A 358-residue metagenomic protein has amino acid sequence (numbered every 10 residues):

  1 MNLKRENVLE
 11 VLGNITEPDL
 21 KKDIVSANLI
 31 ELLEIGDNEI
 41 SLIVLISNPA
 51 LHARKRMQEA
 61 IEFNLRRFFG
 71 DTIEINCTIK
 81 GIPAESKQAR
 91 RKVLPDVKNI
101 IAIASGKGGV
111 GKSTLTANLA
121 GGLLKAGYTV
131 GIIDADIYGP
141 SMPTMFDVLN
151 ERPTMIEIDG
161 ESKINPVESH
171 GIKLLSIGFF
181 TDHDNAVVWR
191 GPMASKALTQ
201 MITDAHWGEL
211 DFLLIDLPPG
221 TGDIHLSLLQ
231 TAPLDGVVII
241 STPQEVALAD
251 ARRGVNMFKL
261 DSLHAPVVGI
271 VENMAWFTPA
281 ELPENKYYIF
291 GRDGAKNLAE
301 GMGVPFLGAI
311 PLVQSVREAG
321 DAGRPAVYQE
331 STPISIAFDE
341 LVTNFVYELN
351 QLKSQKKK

Functional and structural regions predicted by a protein language model:
M1-E31: N-proximal, solvent-exposed amphipathic alpha-helical segments enriched in charged/polar residues
L12, I30, V97, G108 (+10 more regions): Residue-level signature of catalytic and energy-coupling elements of molecular machines, predominantly ATP/GTP-dependent
S26-L29, E34-A104, K353: Extreme N-terminal, non-catalytic leader segments that precede Walker-type/kinase nucleotide-binding cores
R54, E59, D211-F212, P218-E318: Conserved catalytic-core segment of NTP-binding enzymes
I100-D136: Walker A/P-loop phosphate-binding motif and the immediately C-terminal alpha-helix
L123, Y128-D184: Phosphate-binding loop that captures ATP/GTP phosphates
P153-I156, I177-P192, T199-S227: Switch II (G3) loop of P-loop NTPases
A322-T332: C-terminal boundary of histidine-terminating zinc-finger modules
